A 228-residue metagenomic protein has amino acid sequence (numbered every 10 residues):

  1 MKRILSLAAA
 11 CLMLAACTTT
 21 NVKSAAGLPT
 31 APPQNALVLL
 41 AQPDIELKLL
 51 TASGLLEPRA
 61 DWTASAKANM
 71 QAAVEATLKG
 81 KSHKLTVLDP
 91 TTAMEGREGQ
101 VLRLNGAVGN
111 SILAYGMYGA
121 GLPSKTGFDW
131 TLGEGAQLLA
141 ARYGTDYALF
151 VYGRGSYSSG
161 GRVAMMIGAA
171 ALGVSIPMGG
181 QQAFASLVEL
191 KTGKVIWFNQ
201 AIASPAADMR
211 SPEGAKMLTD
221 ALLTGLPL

Functional and structural regions predicted by a protein language model:
K2-A10: Sec-dependent signal peptide recognition, specifically the positively charged N-region followed immediately by
K2-R3, A26, K81: Short, intrinsically disordered, charge-biased short linear motifs at domain edges
M13-A16: C-terminal motif of bacterial Sec signal peptides marking the signal peptidase cleavage site
T18-L50, N69-Q71, L132-D146, Y152-L228: C-terminal/domain-edge helix-coil "capping" segments
S53-R154, K194-Q200: N-terminal segment of the mature soluble domain
